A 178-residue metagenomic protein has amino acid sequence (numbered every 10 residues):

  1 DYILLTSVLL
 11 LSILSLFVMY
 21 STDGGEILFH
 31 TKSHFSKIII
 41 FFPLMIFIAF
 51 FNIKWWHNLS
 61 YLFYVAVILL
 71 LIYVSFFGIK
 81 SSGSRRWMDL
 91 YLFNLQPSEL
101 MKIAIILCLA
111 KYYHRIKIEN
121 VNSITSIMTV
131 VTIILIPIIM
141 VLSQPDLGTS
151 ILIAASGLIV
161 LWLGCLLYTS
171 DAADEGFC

Functional and structural regions predicted by a protein language model:
L5-I13, F17-S170: Hydrophobic alpha-helical transmembrane segments of multi-pass inner membrane proteins, especially in bacterial systems
Y168-C178: Single conserved hydrophobic/aromatic residue that forms the stacking wall/gate of nucleotide- or nucleobase-binding
